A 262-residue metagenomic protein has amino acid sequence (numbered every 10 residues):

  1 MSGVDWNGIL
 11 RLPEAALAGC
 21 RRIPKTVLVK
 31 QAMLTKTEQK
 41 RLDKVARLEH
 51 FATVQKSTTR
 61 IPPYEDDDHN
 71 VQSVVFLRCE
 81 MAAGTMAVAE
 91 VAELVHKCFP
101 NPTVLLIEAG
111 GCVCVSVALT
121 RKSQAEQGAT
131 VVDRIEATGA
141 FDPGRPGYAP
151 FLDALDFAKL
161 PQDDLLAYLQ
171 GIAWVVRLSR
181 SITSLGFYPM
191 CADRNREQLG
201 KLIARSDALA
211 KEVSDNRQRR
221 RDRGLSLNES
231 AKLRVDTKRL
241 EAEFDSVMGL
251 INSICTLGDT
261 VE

Functional and structural regions predicted by a protein language model:
M1-A118: N-terminal, leucine/charged-rich tether regions that mediate assembly and partner docking in large macromolecular
L12, I23, I61-P62, D142-R145 (+4 more regions): Intrinsic-disorder/low-complexity coil detector
P24, M33, D43, A87 (+5 more regions): Generic, low-specificity signal for short hydrophobic/alpha-helical stretches with a mild N-terminal bias, encompassing
Q31, Q39, Q55, Q72 (+5 more regions): Residue-identity detector for glutamine
T35, D163-D164, S226, T256: Intrinsic-disorder/low-complexity, polar/charged segments
M86, L160-D163, E197-G200, A204: Alpha-helix boundary/N-cap detector
A89-H96, P100-F187: Extended assembly-interface/linker segments at domain junctions
P189-E262: Alpha-helical oligomerization segments
